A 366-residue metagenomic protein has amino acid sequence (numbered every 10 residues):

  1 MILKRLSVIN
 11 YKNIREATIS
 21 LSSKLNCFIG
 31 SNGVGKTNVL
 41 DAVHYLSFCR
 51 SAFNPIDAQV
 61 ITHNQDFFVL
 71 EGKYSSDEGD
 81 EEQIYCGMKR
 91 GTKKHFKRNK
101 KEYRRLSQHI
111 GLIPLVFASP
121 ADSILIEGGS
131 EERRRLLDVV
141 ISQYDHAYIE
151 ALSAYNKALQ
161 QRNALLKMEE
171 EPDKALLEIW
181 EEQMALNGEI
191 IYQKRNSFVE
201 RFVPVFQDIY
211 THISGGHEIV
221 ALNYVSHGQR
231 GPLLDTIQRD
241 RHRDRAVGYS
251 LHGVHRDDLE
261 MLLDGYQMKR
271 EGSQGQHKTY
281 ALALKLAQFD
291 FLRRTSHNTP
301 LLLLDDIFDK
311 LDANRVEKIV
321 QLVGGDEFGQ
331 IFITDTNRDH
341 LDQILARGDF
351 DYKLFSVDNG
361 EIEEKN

Functional and structural regions predicted by a protein language model:
M1-S31, A175-L186, I190-L303, K310-N314 (+3 more regions): Conserved NTPase motor "head" modules and their coupling/switch loops across ABC/AAA+ ATPases, GTPases, and GHKL ATPases
K36: Conserved lysine of the Walker
H44: Helix-to-loop junction immediately C-terminal to a conserved catalytic motif
S47-I126, S130-E132, D138-Y144, Y148 (+3 more regions): Nucleotide-state sensing region of NTPase/ATPase domains
G72, Q330-N337: Structural recognition of the conserved hydrophobic beta-strand(s) that form the central parallel beta-sheet of P-loop
I124-S214, V225: An accessory alpha-helical subdomain
